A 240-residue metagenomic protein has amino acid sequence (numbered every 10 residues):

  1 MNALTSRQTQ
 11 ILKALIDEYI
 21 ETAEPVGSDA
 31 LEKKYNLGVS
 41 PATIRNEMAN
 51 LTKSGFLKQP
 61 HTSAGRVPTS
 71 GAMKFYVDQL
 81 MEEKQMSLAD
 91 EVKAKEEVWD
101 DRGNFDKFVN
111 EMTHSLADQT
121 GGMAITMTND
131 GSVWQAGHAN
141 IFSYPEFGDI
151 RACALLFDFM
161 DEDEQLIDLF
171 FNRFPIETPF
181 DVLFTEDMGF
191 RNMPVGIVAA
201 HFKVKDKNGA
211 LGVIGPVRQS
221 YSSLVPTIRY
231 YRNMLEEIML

Functional and structural regions predicted by a protein language model:
M1, P25, R66, R102-D106: Conserved phosphate/pyrophosphate-binding and hydrolysis machinery centered on Walker-type P-loop NTPases, extending
M1-K13: Short alpha-helical segments that sit at the start of domains
N2, Y35-V39, R229: Alpha-helical promoter-recognition and RNA polymerase-docking modules of transcription initiation factors, dominated by
A3-L4, V39, P68, M86: Alpha-helical hairpin
L4, A23-E24, P145: Residue-level marker of regulatory loop/turn positions in helix-turn-helix DNA-binding domains and in histidine
I11, T69, V213: Conserved RecA-like P-loop NTPase ATPase core
A14-E21, P25-Q79: N-terminal helix-turn-helix
M81-L240: Intrinsically disordered, acidic Ser/Thr/Pro-rich low-complexity regulatory segments
